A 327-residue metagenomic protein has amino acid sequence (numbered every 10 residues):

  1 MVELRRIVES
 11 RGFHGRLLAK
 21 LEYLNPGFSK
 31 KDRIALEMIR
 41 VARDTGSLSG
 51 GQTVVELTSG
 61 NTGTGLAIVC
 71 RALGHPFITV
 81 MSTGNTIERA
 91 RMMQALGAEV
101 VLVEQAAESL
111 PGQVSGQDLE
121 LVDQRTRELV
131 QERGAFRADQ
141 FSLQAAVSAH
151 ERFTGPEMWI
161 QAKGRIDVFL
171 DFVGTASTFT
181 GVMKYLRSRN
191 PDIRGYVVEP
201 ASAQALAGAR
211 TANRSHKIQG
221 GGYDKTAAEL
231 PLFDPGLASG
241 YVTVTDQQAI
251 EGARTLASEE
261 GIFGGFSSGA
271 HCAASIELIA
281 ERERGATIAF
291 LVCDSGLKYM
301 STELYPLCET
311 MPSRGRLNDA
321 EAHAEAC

Functional and structural regions predicted by a protein language model:
M1-C327: PLP-dependent amino-acid enzyme catalytic core
